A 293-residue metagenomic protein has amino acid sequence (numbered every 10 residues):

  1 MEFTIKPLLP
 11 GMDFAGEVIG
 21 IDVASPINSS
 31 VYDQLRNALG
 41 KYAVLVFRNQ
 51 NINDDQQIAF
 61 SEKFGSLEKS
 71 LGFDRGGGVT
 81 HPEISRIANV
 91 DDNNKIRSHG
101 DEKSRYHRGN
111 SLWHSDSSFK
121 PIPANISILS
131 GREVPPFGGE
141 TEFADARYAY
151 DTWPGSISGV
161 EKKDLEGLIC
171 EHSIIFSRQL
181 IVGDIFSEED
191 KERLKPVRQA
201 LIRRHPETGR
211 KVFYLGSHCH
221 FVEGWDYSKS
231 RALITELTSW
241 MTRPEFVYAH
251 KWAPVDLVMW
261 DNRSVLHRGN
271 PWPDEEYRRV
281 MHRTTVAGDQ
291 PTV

Functional and structural regions predicted by a protein language model:
E2-M259, R263-V293: Fe(II)/2-oxoglutarate oxygenase catalytic core
